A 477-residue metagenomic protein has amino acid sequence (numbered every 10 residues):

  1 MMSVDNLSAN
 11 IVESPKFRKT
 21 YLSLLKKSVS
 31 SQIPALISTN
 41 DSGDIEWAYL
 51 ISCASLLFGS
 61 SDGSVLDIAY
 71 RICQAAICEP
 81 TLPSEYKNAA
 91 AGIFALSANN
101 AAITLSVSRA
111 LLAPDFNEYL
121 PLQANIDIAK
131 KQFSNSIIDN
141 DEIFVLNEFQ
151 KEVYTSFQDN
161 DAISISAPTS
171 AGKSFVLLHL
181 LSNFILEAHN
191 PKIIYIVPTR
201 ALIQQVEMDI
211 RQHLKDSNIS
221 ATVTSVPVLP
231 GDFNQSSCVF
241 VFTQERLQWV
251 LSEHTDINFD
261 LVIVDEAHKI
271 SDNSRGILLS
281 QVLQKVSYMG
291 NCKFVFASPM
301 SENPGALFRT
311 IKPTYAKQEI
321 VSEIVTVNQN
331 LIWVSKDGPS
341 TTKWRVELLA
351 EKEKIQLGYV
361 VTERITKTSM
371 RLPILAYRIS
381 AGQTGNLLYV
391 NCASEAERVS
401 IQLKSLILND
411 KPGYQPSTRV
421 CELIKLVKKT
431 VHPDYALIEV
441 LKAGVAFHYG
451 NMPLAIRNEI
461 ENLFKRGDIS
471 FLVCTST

Functional and structural regions predicted by a protein language model:
M1-K130, A381: N-terminal accessory nucleic-acid engagement/regulatory domains that precede and modulate ATP-driven motor cores
N125-S136, F149, T155, S164 (+5 more regions): Conserved C-terminal RecA-like helicase domain
E142-D159: N-terminal pre-P-loop "Q-motif" helix
V145, N160-L180: Walker A/P-loop
F149, K173-S182, R275-V282: Motif I (Walker A/P-loop) of helicase-class P-loop NTPases
Y195-I196, F240-T243, I263, C292-P299 (+1 more regions): Structural recognition of the conserved hydrophobic beta-strand(s) that form the central parallel beta-sheet of P-loop
G231, Q284, N291-Q402, A446: Conserved interdomain linker/interface between the two RecA-like ATPase lobes of SF2 helicase motors
Q244-L247, S252-F294: SF2 helicase catalytic motif II
